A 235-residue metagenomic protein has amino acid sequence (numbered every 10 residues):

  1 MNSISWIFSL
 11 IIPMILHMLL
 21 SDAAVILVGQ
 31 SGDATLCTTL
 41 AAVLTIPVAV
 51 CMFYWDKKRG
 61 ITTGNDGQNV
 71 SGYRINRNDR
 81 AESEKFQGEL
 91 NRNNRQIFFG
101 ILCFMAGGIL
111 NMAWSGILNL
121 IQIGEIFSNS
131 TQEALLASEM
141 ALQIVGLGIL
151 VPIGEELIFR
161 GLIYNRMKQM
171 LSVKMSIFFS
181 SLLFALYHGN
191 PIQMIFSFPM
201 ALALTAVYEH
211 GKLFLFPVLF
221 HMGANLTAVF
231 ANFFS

Functional and structural regions predicted by a protein language model:
N2-M18, F99-G107, F179: Alpha-helical transmembrane segments
S5-G64, G72: Alpha-helical transmembrane segments in multi-pass membrane proteins
M18-V25, S181, L186-Y187, I192-S235: Functionally important transmembrane alpha-helices
G29-L44, S138-Q143, S172-S180, L213-F220: Membrane-interface starts of transmembrane alpha-helices
Q30-A34, T63-V151, Q169: Juxtamembrane helix-loop-helix connectors linking adjacent transmembrane helices in multi-pass membrane enzymes
A42, I97, I101, M105 (+8 more regions): Residue-level signature of the transmembrane alpha-helical core of multi-pass small-molecule transporters
I153-I158, L162-I163, N190, G223 (+1 more regions): Active-site His/Glu-centered metal-binding helix of metallohydrolases
G154-F179, A206-L213: Membrane-interface helix/loop boundary segments of multi-pass membrane proteins
